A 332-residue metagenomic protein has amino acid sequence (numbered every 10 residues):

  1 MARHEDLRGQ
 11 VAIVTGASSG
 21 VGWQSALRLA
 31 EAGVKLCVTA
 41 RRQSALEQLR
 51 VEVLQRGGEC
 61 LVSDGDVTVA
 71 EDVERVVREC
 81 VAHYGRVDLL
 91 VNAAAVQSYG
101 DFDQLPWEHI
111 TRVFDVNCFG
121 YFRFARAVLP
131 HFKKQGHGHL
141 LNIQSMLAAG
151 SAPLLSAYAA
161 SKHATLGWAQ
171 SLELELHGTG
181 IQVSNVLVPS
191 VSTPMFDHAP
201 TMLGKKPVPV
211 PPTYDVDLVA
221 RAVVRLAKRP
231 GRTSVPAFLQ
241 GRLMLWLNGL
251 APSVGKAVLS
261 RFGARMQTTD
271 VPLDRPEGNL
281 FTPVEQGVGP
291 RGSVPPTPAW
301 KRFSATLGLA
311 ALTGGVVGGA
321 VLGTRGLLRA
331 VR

Functional and structural regions predicted by a protein language model:
V11, S18-S19: Conserved glycine-rich cofactor-binding loop
V34-L49: Conserved glycine-rich Rossmann-like NAD(P)H-binding loop of the short-chain dehydrogenase/reductase
D64-R75, W107: The beta1-alpha1 cofactor-binding region of Rossmann-like NAD(H)/NADP(H)-dependent oxidoreductases
A93-S98: Conserved NAD(P)H cofactor-binding loop of Rossmann-fold oxidoreductase domains
D101-F102, H109-T111: Substrate-binding pocket helix/loop in short-chain dehydrogenase/reductase
A125, S161: Active-site helix of classical SDR
G178-D270: SDR active-site lid
